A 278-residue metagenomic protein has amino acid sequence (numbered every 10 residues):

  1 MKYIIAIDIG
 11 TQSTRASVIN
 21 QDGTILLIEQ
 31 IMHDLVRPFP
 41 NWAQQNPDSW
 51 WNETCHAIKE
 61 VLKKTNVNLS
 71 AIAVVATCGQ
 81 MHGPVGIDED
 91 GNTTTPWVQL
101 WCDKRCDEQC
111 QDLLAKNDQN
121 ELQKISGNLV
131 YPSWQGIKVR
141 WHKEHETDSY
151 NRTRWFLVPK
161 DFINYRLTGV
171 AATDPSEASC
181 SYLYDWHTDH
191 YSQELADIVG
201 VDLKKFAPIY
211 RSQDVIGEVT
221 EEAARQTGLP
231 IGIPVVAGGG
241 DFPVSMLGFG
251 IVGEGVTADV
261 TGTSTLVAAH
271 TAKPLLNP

Functional and structural regions predicted by a protein language model:
M1-P96, E108, K124, R152 (+2 more regions): N-terminal glycine/serine-rich phosphate-binding loop of ATP-dependent small-molecule kinases, especially carbohydrate
I9-T11, L122-F242: Gly/Ser/Thr-rich active-site cleft segment
D22-T24, K64, V201-D202, T227-I231 (+2 more regions): Secondary-structure transition/capping motifs at alpha-helix termini and the adjoining loop/turn into the next element
L27-Q30, E108-Q109, S212-Q226, H270 (+1 more regions): Acidic-glycine-rich active-site phosphate/pyrophosphate-binding loop
W42, W50-W51, W101, W134 (+2 more regions): Signature tryptophan residues that serve as conserved aromatic anchors
P84-L113, R152-T153, L157-S192, I233-P278: Glycine-rich phosphate-binding loop of actin/hexokinase-like ATP-binding domains
D88-T94, K116-I125, V139-H142: Acidic/polar active-site rim loop that often engages polyanionic ligands
